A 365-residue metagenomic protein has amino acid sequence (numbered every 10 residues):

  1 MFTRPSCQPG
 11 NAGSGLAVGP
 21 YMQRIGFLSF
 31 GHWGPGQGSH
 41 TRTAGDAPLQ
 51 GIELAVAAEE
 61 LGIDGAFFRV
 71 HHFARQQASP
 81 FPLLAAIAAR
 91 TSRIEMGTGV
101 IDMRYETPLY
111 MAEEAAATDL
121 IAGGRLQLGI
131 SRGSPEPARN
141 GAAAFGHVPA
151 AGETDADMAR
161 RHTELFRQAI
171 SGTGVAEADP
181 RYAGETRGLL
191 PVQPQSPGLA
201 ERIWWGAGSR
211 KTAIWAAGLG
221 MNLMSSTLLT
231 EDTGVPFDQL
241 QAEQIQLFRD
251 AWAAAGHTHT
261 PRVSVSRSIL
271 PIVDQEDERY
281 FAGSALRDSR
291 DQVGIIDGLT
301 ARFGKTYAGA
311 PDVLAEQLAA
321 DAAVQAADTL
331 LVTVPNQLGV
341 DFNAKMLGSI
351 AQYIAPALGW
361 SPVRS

Functional and structural regions predicted by a protein language model:
F2-I94: N-terminal beta1-alpha1-beta2 module of alpha/beta enzyme domains
C7, L16-Y21, P149-V192, S225-S226 (+2 more regions): An alpha-helical appendage that flanks or caps ligand/catalytic pockets
M22-A44, Y105-V175, E231: Flexible, glycine-rich active-site loops centered on histidine and acidic residues that chelate a metal or position
I25, G62, V70, I87 (+5 more regions): Conserved, mostly hydrophobic/aromatic
I25-S29, A66-F68, M96-G99, L126-I130 (+4 more regions): Hydrophobic faces of well-ordered beta-strands that scaffold small-molecule active sites in alpha/beta enzyme cores
W33-L49, I101-P108, P197-A207, A301-D312: Active-site mouth loops of central-metabolism enzymes
G65-I87, D102, T227-D238, L331-A344: Glycine-rich, proline-tolerant flexible connector loops at the mouths of alpha/beta enzymes
Q77-T98, G348-P362: Alpha-helix-loop-beta-strand connector modules within alpha/beta enzyme cores
